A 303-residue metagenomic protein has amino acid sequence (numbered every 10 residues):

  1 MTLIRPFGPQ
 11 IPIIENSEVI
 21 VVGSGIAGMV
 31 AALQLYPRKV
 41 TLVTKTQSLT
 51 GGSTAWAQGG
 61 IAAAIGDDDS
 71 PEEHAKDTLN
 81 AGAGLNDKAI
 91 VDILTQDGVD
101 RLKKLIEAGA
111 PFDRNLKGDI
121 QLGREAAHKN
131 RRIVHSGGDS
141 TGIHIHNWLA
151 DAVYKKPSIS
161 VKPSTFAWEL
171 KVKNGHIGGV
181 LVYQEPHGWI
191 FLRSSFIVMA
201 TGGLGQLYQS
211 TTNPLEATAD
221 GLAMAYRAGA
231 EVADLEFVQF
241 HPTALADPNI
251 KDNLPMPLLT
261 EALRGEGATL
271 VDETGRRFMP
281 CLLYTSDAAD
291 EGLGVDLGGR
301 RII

Functional and structural regions predicted by a protein language model:
M1-V19, P37: Extreme N-terminal leader/targeting segments of oxidoreductases
E15-S17, G188-F196: Core beta-strand elements of the Rossmann-like FAD/NAD(P) dinucleotide-binding domain in flavoenzyme oxidoreductases
V19-T41: N-terminal Rossmann-like FAD-binding beta1-loop-alpha1 element of flavoenzymes
P37-A55: Glycine-rich FAD pyrophosphate-binding loop
A63-L94: Glycine-rich active-site loop/strand segments that organize a redox cofactor
I106-G188, A200, A244-I250: Conserved redox-cofactor binding core of oxidoreductases
M224, A230-S286: An anion/pyrophosphate-binding glycine-rich loop and adjacent beta-alpha core in soluble alpha-beta enzymes
Y284-I303: Single conserved hydrophobic/aromatic residue that forms the stacking wall/gate of nucleotide- or nucleobase-binding
